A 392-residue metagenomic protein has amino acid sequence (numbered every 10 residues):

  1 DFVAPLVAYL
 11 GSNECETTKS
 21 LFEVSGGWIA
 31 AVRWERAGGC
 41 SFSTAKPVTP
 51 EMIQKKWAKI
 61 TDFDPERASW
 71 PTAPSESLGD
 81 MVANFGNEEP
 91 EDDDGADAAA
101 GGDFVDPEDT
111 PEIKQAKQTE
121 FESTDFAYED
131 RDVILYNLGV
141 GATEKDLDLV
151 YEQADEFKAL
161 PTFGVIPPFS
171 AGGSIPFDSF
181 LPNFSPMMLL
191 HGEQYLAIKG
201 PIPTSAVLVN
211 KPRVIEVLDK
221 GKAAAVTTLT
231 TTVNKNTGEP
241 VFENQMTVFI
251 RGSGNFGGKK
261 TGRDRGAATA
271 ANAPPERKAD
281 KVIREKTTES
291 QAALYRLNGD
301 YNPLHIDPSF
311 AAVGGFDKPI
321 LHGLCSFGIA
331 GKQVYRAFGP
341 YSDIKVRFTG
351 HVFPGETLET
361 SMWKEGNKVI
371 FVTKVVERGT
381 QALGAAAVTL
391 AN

Functional and structural regions predicted by a protein language model:
D1-A100: C-terminal helical subdomain
S20-F22, V226-L229, D343-V346, F371: A short glycine-rich, hydrophobically flanked beta-strand micro-motif that places a catalytic Asp/Glu for divalent metal
G101-Q118, L189-V282, V352-P354, S361-N392: HotDog/MaoC-like acyl-thioester-processing domains
G101-V207: Hydrophobic, proline/glycine-rich low-complexity stretches
D106-A154, D264-S326, Q333: A contiguous, surface-exposed recognition patch within enzymatic or periplasmic domains that forms
P308-T380, A385: Catalytic-pocket segment enriched in acidic/His residues
